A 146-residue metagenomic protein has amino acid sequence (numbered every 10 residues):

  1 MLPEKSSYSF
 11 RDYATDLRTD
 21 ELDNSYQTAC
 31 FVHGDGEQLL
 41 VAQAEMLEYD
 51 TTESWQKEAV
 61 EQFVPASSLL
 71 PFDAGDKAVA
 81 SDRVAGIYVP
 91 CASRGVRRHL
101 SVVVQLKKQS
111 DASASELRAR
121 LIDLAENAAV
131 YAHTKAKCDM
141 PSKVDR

Functional and structural regions predicted by a protein language model:
M1-V130, T134, D139-R146: A small/polar (G/S/T-enriched), proline-flanked helix-loop surface module common in exported/cell-envelope proteins
